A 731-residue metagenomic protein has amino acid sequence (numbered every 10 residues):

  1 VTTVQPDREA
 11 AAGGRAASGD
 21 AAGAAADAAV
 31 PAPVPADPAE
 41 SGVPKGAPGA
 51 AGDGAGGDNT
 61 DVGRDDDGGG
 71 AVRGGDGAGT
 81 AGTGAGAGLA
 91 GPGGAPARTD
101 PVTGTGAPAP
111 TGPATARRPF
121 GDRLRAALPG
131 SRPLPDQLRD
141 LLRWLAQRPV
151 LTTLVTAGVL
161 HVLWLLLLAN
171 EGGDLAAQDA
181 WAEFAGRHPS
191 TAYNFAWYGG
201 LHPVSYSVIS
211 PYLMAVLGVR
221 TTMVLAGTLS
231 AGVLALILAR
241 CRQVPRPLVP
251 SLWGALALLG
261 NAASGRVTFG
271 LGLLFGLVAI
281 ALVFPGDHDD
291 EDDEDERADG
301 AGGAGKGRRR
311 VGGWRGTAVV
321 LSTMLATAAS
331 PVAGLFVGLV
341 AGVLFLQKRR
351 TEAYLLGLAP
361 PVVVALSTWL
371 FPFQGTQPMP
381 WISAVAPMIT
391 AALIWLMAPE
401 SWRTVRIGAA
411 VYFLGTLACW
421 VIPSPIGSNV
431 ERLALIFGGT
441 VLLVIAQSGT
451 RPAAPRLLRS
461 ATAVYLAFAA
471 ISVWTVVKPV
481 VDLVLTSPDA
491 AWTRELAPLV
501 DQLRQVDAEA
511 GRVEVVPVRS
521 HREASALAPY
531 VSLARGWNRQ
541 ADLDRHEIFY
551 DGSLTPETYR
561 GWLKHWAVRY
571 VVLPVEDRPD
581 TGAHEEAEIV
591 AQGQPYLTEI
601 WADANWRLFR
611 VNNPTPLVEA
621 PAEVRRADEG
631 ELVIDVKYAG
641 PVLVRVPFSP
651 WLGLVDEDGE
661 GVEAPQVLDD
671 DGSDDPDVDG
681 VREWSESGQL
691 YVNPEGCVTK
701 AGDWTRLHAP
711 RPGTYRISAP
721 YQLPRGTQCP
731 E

Functional and structural regions predicted by a protein language model:
V1-G13, D20-G23, D27, A87 (+1 more regions): Start-transfer (signal-anchor) and selected internal transmembrane alpha helices of multi-pass inner/ER membrane
V162-V249, W253-V267, G272, K306 (+2 more regions): Active-site lumenal/periplasmic loops and adjacent helix-entry segments of GT-C-fold, multi-pass membrane
A169-W181, T191, Y198, G272 (+2 more regions): Transmembrane catalytic cores of multi-pass membrane glycosyltransferases and polysaccharide-assembly enzymes
G232-L236, R246-D287, R315-F345, P361 (+1 more regions): Membrane-embedded helix bundles of polyisoprenyl
I237-R242, I280-D289, G342-T351, A392-W402 (+1 more regions): Structural signal for the C-terminal ends of transmembrane alpha-helices and the immediately following loop
P285-D290, E294-D295, D299-L325, R350-L358 (+2 more regions): Short hydrophobic alpha-helices at membrane interfaces in multi-pass membrane enzymes
P455-V481: Internal/C-terminal transmembrane anchor helices
V477-E731: Extracytoplasmic
